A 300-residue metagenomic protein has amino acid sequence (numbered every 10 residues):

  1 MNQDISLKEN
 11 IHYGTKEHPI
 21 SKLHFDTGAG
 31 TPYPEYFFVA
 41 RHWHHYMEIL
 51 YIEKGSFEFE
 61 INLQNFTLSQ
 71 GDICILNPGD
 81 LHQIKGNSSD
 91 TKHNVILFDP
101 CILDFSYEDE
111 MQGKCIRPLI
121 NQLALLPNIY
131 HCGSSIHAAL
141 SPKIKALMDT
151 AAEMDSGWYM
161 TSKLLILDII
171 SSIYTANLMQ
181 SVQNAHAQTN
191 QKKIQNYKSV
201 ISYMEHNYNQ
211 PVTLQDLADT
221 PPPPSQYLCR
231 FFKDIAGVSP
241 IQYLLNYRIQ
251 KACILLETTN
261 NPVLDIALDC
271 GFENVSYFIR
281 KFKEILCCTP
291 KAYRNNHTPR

Functional and structural regions predicted by a protein language model:
M1-I73, D80, G113-K114, A124-N128 (+2 more regions): Generic protein-terminus/edge-of-domain signal
N2-G30, Q83-D149, M179-Q180: A hydrophobic/aromatic-rich effector-binding and dimerization subdomain of bacterial HTH-type transcriptional regulators
G113, H137, S141, Y159 (+4 more regions): Short, structured helix-loop boundary elements
S134-A138, A151-D168: All-alpha amphipathic helical-bundle segments outside canonical DNA-binding/catalytic cores that form hydrophobic
I144-M148, S162-Y174, K193, Y197 (+2 more regions): Hydrophobic alpha-helical core bundles mediating ligand binding, dimerization, or RNAP-core interactions
L147, M204-N207, L256: Short helix-to-turn junction characteristic of helix-turn-helix DNA-binding domains, especially the helix
S172-L178, S199-I249, N261, A267-N296: Basic/polar phosphate-binding segments, predominantly the helix-turn-helix DNA-binding elements of transcriptional
V182-A187, A236: Short, Lys/Arg-enriched N-terminal segment that forms or immediately precedes the first helix of a structured domain
